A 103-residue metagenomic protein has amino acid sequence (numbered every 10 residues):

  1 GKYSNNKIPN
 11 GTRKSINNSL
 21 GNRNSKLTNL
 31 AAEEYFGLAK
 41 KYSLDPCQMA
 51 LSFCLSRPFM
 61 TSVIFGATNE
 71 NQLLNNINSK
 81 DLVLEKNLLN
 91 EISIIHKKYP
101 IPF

Functional and structural regions predicted by a protein language model:
G1-L38: Glycine-rich, positively charged active-site loop/lid region within alpha/beta enzyme cores that binds and organizes
L27-L30, E34, K41, N87 (+1 more regions): A non-catalytic, amphipathic alpha-helix used as a structural packing/dimerization or gating element in enzyme scaffolds
L38-K41, K80: Histidine kinase transmitter module recognition
Y42, C54-P58, F103: A structural signal for short secondary-structure junctions
M49: Glycine/threonine-rich phosphate-binding loop and adjacent beta-strand/alpha-helix elements that clamp
C54-K98: N-terminal pre-core extensions flanking Radical SAM catalytic domains
